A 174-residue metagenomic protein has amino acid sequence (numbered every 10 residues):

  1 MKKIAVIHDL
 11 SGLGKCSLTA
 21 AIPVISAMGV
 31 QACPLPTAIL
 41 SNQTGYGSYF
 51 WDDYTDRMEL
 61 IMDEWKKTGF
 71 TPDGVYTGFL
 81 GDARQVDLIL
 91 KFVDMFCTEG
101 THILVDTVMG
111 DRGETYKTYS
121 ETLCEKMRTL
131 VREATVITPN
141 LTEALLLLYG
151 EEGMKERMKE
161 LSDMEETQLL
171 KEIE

Functional and structural regions predicted by a protein language model:
M1-V105, M109-K117: Conserved N-terminal subdomain of the carbohydrate kinase-like
K117-E174: Conserved phosphate/ATP/ADP-binding segment of small-molecule kinases
